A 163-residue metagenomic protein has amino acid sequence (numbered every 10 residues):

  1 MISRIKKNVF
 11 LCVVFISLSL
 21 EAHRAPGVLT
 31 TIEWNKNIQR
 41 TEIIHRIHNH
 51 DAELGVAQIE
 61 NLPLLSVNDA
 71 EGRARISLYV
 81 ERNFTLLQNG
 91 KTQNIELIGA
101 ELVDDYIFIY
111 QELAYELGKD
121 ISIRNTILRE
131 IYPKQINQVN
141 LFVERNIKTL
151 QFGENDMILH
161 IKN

Functional and structural regions predicted by a protein language model:
M1, A22-H23: Absolute protein N-terminus
M1, I16-S17, S66: Helix-centric, low-specificity signal for extended rod-like, repetitive segments
I2-C12: Bacterial N-terminal signal peptides that target proteins for export
V14-A22: Hydrophobic h-region of N-terminal signal peptides that target proteins for export in Gram-negative bacteria
H23-N163: N-terminal soluble domains immediately following signal/targeting peptides that reside in extracytoplasmic
